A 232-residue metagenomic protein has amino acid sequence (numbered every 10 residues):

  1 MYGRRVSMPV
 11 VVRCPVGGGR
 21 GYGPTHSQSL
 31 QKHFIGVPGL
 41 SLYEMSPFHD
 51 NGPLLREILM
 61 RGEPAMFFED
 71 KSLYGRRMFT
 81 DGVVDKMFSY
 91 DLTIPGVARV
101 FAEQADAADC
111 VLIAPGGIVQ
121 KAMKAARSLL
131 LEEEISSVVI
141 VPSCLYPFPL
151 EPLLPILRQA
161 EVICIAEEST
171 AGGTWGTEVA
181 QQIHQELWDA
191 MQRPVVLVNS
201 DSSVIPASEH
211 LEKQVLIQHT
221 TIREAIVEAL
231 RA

Functional and structural regions predicted by a protein language model:
G3-R61, L230: Conserved thiamine diphosphate
R5-V11, G19, K71-S72, R76-A232: Thiamine diphosphate
S27, A65, I163-C164: Residue-level recognition of hydrophobic positions within alpha-helical transmembrane segments
F34, A65, Q181-Q185: Domain-wide signal for the mature, well-folded portions of proteins, strongly enriched in nucleus-encoded organellar
V37, R61-G62, E132, A160: Acidic-histidine catalytic/liganding microenvironments
G39-L42, H49-M87: Helix-enriched interaction subdomains in cytosolic or periplasmic regions, typified by TIR/SEFIR signaling/NADase cores
